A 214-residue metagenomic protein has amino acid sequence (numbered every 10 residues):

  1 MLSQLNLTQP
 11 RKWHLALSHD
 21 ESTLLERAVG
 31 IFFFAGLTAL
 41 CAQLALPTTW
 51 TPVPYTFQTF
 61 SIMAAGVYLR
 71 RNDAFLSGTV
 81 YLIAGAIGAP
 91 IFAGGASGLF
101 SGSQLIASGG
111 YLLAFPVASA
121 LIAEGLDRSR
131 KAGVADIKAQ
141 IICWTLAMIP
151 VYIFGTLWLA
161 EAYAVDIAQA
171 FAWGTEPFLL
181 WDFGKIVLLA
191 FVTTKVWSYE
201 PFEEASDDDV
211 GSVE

Functional and structural regions predicted by a protein language model:
M1-V29, Q169-E214: Alpha-helical transmembrane segments and their cytosolic interface
L2-D20, E26, L40, S97-V151: Short helix-perturbing small/polar motifs within transmembrane alpha-helices
L2-F75: Hydrophobic transmembrane alpha-helices
T23-I31, Y55-I62, A74, A107 (+4 more regions): Residue-level signature of transmembrane alpha-helical entry/exit and packing/kink sites in multi-pass membrane
G30-C41, I62, G66, S77-G85 (+10 more regions): Alpha-helical transmembrane segments in multi-pass membrane proteins
A45-L121: Alpha-helical membrane segments and adjacent membrane-interface helices in multi-pass membrane proteins
Y68-N72, L121-R130, K195-E200: Structural signal for the C-terminal ends of transmembrane alpha-helices and the immediately following loop
A89-S97, W158-A172: Interfacial helix-loop-helix junctions of multi-pass membrane proteins
